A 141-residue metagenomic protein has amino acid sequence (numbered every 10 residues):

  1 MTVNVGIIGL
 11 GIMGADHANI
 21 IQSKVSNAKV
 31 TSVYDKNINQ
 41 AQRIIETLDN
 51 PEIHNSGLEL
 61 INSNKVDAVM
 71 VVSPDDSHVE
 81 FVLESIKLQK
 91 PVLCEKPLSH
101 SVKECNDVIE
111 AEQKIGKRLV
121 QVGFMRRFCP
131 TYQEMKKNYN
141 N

Functional and structural regions predicted by a protein language model:
M1-L48: N-terminal Rossmann-like dinucleotide-binding module
M13, H17, I53, H78 (+3 more regions): Conserved donor sugar-nucleotide recognition element shared by glycan-biosynthetic enzymes
D16, I20, R43, E59 (+4 more regions): Alpha-helical elements of Rossmann-like donor-binding domains used by nucleotide-donor carbohydrate transfer enzymes
K24-V25, L48, S63-N64, I115 (+1 more regions): Acidic-histidine catalytic/liganding microenvironments
V25-N27, L88, Q113-R118: Short helix-capping segments at alpha-helix termini
V30, N50, V66-V69, N141: Local beta-strand N-terminus motif with an aromatic residue
E52-A111: Beta-loop-alpha module in the N-terminal Rossmann-like domain of NAD(P)-dependent dehydrogenases, especially those
S99-N141: A contiguous active-site-proximal alpha/beta segment in oxidoreductase catalytic domains
